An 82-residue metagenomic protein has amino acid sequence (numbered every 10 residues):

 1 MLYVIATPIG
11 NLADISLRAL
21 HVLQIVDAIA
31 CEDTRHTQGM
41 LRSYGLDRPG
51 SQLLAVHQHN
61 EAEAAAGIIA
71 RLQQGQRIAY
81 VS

Functional and structural regions predicted by a protein language model:
M1-Q58: Glycine-rich, flexible N-terminal cofactor/catalytic loop recognition
V22, G67-R71: CheY-like receiver
S43-L46, E61, Q73-Q76: Solvent-exposed, non-transmembrane amphipathic alpha-helical segments
H59-I68: Glycine-rich, highly charged phosphate/nucleotide-binding loops
A70-S82: Short glycine-cluster motifs
